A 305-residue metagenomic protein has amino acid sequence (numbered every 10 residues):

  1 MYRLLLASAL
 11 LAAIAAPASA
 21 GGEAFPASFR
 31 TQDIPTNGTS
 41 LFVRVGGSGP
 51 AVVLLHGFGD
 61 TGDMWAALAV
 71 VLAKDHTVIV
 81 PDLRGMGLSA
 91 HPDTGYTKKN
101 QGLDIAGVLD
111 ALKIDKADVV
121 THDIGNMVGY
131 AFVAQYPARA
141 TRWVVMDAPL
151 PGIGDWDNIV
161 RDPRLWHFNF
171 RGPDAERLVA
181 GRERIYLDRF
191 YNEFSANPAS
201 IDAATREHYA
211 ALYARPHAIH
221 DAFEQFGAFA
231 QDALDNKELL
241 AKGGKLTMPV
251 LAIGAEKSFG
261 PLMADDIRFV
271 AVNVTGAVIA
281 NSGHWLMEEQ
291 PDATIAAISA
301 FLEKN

Functional and structural regions predicted by a protein language model:
M1-L5: Bacterial N-terminal signal peptides that target proteins for export
A7-A13: Bacterial N-terminal signal peptides
A15-P17: N-terminal signal peptide c-region/cleavage motif recognized by signal peptidases
G21-F29, T39-L41, A51, M86-V120 (+4 more regions): Flexible "cap/lid" subdomain of the alpha/beta-hydrolase fold that forms the substrate-access gate
V45-L88: Conserved HGGG/HGGXW glycine-rich cap/lid loop of the alpha/beta-hydrolase fold
S282-P291, I295: Catalytic histidine-centered segment of alpha/beta-hydrolase-like enzymes
